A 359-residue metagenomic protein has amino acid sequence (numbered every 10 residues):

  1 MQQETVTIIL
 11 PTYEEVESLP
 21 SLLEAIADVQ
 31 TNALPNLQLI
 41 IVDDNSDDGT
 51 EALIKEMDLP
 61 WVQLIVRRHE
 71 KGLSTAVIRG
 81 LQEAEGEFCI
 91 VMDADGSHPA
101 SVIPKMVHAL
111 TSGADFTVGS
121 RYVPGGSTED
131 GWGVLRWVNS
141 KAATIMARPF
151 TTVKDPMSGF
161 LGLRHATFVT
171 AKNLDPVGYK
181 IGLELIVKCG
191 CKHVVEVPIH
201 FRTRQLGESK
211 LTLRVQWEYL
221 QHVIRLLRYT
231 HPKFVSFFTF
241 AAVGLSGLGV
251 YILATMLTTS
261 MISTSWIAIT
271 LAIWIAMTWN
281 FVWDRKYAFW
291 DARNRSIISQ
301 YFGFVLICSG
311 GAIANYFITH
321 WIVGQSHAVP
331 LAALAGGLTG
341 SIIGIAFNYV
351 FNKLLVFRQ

Functional and structural regions predicted by a protein language model:
M1-Q3, L174-I252, T259, D284-G310 (+3 more regions): Hydrophobic helical membrane-anchoring modules
T5-T7, Q38, E184: Cell-envelope/extracellular polymer assembly enzymes that use nucleotide-activated donors
E15-Q30: Short, well-formed alpha-helical segments that are part of the catalytic scaffolds of diverse glycosyltransferases
E15-S18, S46, L73, P99: Donor nucleotide-sugar binding loop of glycosyltransferases
L37-I40, E51-E83: Conserved donor nucleotide-binding strand/loop of the catalytic core
D43-A52, G96: A conserved acidic beta->alpha catalytic loop
R67-E83, F88, A100-Y179, R204-K210 (+2 more regions): Acceptor/aglycone-binding surface of glycosyltransferases and processive sugar-polymer synthases
